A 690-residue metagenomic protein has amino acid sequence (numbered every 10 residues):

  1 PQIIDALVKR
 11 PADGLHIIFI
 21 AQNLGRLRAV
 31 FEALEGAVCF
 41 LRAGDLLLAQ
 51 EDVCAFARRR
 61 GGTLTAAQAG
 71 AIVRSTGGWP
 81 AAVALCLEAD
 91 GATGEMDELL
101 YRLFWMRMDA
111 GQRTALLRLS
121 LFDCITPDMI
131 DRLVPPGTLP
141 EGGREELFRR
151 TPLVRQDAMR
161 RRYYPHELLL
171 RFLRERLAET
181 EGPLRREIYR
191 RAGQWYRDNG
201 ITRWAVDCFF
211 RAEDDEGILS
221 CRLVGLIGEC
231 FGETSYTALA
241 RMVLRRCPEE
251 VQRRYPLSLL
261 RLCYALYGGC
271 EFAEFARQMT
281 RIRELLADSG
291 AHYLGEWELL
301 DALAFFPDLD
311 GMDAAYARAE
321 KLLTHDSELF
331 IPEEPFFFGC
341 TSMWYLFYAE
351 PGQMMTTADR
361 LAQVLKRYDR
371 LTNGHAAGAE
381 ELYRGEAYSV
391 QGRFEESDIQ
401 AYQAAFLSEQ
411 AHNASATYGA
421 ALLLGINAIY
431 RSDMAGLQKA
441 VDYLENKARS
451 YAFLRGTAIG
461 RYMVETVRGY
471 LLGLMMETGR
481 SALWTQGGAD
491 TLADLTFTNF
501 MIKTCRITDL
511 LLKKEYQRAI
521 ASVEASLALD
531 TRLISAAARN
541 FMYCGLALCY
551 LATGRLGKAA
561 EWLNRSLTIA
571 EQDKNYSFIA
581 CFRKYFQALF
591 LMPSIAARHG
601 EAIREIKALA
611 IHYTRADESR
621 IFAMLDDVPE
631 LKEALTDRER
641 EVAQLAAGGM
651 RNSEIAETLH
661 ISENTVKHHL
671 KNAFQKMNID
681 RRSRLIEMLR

Functional and structural regions predicted by a protein language model:
Q2-A71, S75, A81-C86, L168-F172: Alpha-helical sensor/transducer elements of the RecA-like P-loop NTPase core
A67, E98-A178, E187-R190: C-terminal boundary/linker of central alpha/beta nucleotide-binding cores
A89-D97, N499-A525, L529-R539, C544-D637 (+3 more regions): Linker/hinge segments immediately adjacent to helix-turn-helix/homeobox DNA-binding domains
P183-L259, A265, E274-Q278: Extended alpha-helical scaffolding segments used for macromolecular assembly and cargo binding
R203-W204, D215-L219, R254-L257, S289-L299 (+10 more regions): Alpha-solenoid helical repeat architecture
I227, L244-P248, T280-D288, A317-F330 (+6 more regions): Amphipathic alpha-helical segments of tetratricopeptide repeats
E250-A420, I426: Internal alpha-solenoid helical repeat scaffolds
G649-R684: Recognition helix of helix-turn-helix DNA-binding domains
